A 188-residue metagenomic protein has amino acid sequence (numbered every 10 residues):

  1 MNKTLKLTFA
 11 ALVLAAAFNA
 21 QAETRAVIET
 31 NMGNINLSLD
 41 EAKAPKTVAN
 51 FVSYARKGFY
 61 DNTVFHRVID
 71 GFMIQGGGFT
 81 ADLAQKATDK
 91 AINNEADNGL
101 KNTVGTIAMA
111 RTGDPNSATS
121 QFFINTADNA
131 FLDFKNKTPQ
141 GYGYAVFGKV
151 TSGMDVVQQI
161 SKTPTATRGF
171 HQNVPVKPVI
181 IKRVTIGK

Functional and structural regions predicted by a protein language model:
N2-F9, L14, F18-K188: Cyclophilin-like peptidyl-prolyl cis-trans isomerases
